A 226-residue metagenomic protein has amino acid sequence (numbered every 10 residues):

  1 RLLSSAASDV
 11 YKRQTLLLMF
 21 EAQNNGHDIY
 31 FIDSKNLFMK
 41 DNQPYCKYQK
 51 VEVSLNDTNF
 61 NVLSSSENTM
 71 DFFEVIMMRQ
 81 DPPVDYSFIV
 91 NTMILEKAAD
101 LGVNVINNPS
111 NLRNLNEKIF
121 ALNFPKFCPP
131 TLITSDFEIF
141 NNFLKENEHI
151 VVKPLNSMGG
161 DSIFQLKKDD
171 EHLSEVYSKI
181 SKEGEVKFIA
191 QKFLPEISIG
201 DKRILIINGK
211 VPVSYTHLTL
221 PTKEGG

Functional and structural regions predicted by a protein language model:
R1-A7, Y11, H217, T222-G226: Single conserved hydrophobic/aromatic residue that forms the stacking wall/gate of nucleotide- or nucleobase-binding
S8, F38, P83-V84, L112-R113 (+3 more regions): Glycine-rich nucleotide phosphate-binding loop and flanking beta-alpha elements of Rossmann-like dinucleotide-binding
K12-I133: Conserved N-proximal alpha/beta basic substrate-recognition cap immediately N-terminal to, or forming the N-lobe
F38, F140-N141, E224: Generic structural signal for individual residues within well-ordered alpha-helical segments across diverse proteins
K40-P44, N56, K145-I150, S198-G200: A short, compositionally biased
F137-E138, K145-E148, G159-L218: Phosphate-binding site of ATP-dependent enzymes
K153: Short, conserved phosphate/pyrophosphate- and ester-handling motifs at nucleotide-, phospho-/glycolipid
